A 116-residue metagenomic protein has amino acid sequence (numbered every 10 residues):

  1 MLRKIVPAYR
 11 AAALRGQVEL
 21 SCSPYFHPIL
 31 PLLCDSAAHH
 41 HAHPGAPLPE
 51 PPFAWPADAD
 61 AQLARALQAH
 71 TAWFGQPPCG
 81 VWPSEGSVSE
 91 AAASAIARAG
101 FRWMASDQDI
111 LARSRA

Functional and structural regions predicted by a protein language model:
M1-A116: Carbohydrate-active enzymes and regulators
